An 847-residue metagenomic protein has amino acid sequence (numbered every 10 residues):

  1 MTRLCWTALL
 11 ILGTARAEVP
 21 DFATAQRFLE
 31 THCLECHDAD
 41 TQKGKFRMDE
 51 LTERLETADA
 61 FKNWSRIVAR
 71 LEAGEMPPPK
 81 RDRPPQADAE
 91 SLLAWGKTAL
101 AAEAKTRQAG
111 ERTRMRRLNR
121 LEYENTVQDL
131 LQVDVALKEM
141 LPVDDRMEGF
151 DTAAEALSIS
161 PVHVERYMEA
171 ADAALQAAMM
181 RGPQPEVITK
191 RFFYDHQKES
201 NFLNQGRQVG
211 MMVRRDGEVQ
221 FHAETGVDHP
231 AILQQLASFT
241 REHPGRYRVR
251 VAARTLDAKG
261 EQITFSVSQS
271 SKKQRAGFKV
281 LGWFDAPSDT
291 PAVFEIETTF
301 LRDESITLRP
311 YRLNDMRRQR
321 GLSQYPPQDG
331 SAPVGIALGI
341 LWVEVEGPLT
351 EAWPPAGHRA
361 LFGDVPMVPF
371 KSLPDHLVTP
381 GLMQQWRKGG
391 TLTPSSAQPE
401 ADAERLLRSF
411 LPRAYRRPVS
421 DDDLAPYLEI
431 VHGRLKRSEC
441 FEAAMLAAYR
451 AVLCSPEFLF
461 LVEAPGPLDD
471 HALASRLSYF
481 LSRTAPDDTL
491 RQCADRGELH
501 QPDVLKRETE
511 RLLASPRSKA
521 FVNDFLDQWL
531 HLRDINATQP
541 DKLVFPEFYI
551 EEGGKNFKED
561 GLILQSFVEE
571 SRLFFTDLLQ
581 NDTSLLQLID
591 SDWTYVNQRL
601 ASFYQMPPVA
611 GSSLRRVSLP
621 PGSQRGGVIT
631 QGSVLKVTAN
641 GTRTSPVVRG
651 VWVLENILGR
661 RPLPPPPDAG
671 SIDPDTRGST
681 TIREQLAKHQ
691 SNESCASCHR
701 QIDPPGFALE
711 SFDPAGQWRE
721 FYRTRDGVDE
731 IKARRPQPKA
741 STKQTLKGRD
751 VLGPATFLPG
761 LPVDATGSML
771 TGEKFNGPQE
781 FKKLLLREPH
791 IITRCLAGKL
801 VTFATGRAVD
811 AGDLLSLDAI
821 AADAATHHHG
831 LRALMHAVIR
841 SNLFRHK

Functional and structural regions predicted by a protein language model:
M1-L9: Sec-dependent signal peptide recognition, specifically the positively charged N-region followed immediately by
A15-V19: Boundary at the C-terminal end of the N-terminal hydrophobic targeting segment
P20-T41, F46, D59-R66, R70-E75 (+1 more regions): Low-complexity, glycine/serine/threonine/alanine-rich intrinsically disordered linker and propeptide segments
